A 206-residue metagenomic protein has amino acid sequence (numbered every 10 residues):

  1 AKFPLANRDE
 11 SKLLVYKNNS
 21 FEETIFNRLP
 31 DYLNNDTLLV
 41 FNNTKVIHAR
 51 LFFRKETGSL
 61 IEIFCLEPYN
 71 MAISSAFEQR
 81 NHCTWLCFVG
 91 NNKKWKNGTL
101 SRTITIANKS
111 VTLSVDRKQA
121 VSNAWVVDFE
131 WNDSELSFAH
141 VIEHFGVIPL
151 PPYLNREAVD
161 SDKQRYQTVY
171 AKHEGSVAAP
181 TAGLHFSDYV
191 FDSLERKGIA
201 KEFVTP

Functional and structural regions predicted by a protein language model:
A1-P206: A cross-family signal for N-terminal binding/gating loops and helix N-caps that shape access to the active site
